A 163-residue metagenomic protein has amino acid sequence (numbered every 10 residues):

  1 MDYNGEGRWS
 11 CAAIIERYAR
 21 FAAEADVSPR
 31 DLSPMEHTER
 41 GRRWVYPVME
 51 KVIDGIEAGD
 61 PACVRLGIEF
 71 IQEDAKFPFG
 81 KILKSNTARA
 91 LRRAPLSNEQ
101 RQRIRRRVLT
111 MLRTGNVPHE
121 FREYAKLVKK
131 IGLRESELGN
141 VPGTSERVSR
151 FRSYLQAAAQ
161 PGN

Functional and structural regions predicted by a protein language model:
M1-N4, R134-N163: Eukaryotic acidic, Ser/Thr-rich intrinsically disordered low-complexity regions
M1-R122, K126: Extended repeat-based scaffolds of very large eukaryotic assembly and lipid-transport proteins
T110-M111, L127-G132, E146: Short alpha-helical linear motifs
